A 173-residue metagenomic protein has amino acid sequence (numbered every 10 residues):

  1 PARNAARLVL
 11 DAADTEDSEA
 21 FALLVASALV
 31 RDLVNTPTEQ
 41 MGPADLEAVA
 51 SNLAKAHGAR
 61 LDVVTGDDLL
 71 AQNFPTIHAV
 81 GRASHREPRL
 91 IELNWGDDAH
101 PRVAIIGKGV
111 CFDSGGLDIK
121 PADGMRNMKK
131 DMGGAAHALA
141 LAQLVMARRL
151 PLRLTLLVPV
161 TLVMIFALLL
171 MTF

Functional and structural regions predicted by a protein language model:
P1-V110, A147: N-terminal hydrophobic/helix-forming segments and targeting peptides
R7, L23-A28, G115-I119, M171-F173: Short amphipathic alpha-helical segments, especially helix-boundary/capping motifs
A50, R102-I105, S114, D118-V158: Alpha-helical metal-binding/catalytic segments enriched in His/Glu/Asp
D67-L69, G109-F112, V158-I165: Acidic, glycine-rich active-site loops and adjacent beta-strand->loop/helix elements that engage anionic groups
Q72-T76, G115-D123, F166-M171: Short acidic, glycine/serine/threonine-rich loops at helix termini
V80-S84, K120-K129, L170-F173: A glycine- and small-aliphatic-rich helix-loop capping segment at beta-alpha/alpha-beta transitions that lines
P151-F173: A glycine- and small/hydrophobic-rich beta-loop-beta segment that serves as a flexible "lid/hinge" or phosphate-binding
